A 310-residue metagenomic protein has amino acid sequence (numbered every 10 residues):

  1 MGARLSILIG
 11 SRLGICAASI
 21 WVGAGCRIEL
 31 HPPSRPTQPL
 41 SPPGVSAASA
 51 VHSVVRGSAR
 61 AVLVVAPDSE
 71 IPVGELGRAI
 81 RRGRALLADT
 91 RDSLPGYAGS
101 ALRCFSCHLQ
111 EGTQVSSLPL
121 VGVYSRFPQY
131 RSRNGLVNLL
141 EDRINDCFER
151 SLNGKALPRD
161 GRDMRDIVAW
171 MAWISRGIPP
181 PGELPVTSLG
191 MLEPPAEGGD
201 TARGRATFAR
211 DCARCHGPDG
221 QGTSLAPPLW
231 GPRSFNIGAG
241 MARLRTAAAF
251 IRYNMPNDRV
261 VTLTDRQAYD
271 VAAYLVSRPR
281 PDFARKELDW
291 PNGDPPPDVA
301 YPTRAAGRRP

Functional and structural regions predicted by a protein language model:
I7-R84, T90, Q129-T201, P302: Post-cleavage N-terminal segment of exported redox proteins
P39-P42, V54, G77-R82, L86 (+3 more regions): Extracytoplasmic electron-transfer domains, predominantly the class I c-type cytochrome c fold
E75-E111, P195-A226, L244-T246: Sequence/structural segment immediately N-terminal to covalent heme-attachment motifs in c-type and related
D92-G99, K155-D160, P181-L184, R259-T262 (+1 more regions): Surface-exposed patches in mature extracellular/periplasmic domains of secreted proteins
S93-P95, E111-S117, I174-P179, R278-A284: Secretory-pathway/luminal and periplasmic proteins that interact with or process carbohydrate-rich
V115-L120, P179-E183, S224-A226, F283-W290: Short, solvent-exposed loop/turn and secondary-structure capping segments
L189-A196, A226-G238: Short helix/strand-bridging catalytic loops that position acidic/His residues to coordinate divalent metals and engage
P279-P310: A cross-kingdom marker for long, charged
